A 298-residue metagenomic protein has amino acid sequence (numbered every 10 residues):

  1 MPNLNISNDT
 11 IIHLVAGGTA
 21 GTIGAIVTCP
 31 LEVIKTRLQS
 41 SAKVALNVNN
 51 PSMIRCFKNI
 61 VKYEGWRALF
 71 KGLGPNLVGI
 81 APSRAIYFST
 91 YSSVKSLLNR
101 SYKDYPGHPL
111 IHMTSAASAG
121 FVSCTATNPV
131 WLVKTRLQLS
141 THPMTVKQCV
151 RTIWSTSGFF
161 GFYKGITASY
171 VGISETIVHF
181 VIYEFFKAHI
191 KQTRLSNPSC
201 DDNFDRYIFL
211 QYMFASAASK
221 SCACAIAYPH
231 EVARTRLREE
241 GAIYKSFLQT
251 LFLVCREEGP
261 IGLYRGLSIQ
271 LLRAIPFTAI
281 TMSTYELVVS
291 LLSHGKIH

Functional and structural regions predicted by a protein language model:
M1-H298: Matrix-facing interhelical linker segments
